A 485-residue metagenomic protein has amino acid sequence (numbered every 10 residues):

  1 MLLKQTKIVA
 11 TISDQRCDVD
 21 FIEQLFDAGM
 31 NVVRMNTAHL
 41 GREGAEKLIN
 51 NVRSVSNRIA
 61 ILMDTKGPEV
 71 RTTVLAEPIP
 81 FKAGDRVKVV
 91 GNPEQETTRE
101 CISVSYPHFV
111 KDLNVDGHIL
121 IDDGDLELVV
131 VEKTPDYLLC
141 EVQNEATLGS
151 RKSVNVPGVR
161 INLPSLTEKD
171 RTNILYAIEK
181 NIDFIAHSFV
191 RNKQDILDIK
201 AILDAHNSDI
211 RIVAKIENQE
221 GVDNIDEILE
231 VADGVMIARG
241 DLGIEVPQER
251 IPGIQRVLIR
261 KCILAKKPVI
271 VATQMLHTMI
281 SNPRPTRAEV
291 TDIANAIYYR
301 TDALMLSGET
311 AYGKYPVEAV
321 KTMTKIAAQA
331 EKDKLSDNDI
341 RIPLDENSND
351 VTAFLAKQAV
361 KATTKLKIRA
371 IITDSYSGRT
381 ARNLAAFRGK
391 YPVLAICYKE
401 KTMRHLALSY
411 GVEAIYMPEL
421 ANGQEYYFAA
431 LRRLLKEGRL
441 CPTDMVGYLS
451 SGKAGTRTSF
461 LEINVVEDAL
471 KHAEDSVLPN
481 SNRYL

Functional and structural regions predicted by a protein language model:
M1-L485: Non-catalytic helical/linker scaffolds that mediate oligomerization, partner binding, and domain coupling around large
